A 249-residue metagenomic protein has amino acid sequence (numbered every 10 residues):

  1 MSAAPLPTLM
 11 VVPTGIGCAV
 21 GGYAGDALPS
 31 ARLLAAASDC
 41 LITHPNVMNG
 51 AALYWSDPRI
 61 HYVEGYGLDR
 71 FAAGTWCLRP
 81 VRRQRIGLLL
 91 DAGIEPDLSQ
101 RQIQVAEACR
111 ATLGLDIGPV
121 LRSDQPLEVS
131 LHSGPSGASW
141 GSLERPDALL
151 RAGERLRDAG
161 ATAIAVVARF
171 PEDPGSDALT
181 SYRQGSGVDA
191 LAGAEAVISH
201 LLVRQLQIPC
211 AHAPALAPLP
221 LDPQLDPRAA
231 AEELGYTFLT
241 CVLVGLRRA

Functional and structural regions predicted by a protein language model:
M1-A192: Metallocofactor- and cofactor-centric catalytic cores in central/energy metabolism, strongly enriched
N49-A51, V197, A217-P220: Short gly/pro/ser/thr-enriched loop/turn and capping motifs at secondary-structure boundaries
T75-C77, S199, R228, E232: Generic structural signal for short, flexible, solvent-exposed coil/loop and linker residues
I103, A196-S199: Short, surface-exposed alpha-helical segments at coil->helix boundaries
I164, H200-L202: Buried hydrophobic positions in well-ordered alpha/beta secondary-structure cores of metabolic enzymes
G187-A194, A231, G235: Alpha-helix N-cap/loop-to-helix boundary motif
A192-V197, C210: Domain-scale recognition of functional cores that engage charged ligands
V203, Q207-P209, A213-A249: Redox- and metal-dependent alpha/beta enzyme cores, enriched for Fe-S-associated oxidoreductases and cofactor-handling
